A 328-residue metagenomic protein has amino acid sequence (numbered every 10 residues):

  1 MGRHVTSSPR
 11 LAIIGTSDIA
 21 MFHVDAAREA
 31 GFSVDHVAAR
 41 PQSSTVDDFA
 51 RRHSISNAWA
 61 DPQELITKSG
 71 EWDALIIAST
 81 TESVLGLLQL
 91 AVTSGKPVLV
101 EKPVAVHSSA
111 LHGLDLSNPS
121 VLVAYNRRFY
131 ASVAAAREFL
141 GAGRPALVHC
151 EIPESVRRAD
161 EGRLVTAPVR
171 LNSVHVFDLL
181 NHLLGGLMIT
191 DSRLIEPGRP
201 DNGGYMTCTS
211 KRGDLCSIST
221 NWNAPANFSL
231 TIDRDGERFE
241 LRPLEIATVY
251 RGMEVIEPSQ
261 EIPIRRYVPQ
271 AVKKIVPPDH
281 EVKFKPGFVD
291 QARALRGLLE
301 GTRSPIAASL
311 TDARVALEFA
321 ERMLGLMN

Functional and structural regions predicted by a protein language model:
M1-H53: N-terminal Rossmann-like dinucleotide-binding module
M1-S8, A38, R52, E64 (+3 more regions): C-terminal helix-rich "cap/oligomerization" subdomain common to oxidoreductases
H23, H53, N57-L114: Beta-loop-alpha module in the N-terminal Rossmann-like domain of NAD(P)-dependent dehydrogenases, especially those
F32-H36, W72-L75, A167-P168: Short active-site oxyanion
E82, A105-D160: A contiguous active-site-proximal alpha/beta segment in oxidoreductase catalytic domains
A110, F129-A136, R144, N172-L180 (+3 more regions): Internal, well-ordered alpha-helical segments in soluble enzyme and binding-protein domains
R158-N227, T231: Rossmann-like dinucleotide-binding domain that binds NAD(P)(H)
L215-D290: NAD(P)-dinucleotide binding in Rossmann-like oxidoreductases
